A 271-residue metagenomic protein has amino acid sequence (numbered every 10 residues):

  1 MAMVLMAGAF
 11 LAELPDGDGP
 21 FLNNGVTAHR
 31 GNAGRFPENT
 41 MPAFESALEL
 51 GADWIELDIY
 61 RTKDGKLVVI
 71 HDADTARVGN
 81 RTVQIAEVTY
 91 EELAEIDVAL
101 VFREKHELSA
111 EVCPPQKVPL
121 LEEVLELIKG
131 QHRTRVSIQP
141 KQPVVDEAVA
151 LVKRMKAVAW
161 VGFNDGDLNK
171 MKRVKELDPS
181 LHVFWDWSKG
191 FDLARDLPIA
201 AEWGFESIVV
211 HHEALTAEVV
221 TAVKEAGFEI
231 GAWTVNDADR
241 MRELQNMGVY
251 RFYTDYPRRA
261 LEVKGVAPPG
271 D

Functional and structural regions predicted by a protein language model:
M1-D271: Phosphate-group recognition and catalysis centered on beta-loop-alpha active-site segments
